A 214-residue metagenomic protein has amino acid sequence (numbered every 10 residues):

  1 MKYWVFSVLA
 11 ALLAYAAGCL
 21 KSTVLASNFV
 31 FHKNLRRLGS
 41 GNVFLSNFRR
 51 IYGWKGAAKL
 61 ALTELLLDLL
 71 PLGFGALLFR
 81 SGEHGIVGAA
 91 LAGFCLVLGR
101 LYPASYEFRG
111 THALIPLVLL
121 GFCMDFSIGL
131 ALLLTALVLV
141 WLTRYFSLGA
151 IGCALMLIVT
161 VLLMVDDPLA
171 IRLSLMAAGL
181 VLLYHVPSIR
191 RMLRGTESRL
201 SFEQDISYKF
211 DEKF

Functional and structural regions predicted by a protein language model:
M1-A10, L70-L91, F122-I128, L162-L173: Helix-coil boundary and interhelical linker segments in multi-pass alpha-helical membrane proteins
K2-F31: N-terminal signal-anchor transmembrane alpha helix
L13-C19, V24, V97-E107, L139-Y145: Transmembrane alpha-helix interface/packing and boundary motifs in multi-pass membrane proteins, characterized by
L25-A57, R190-F214: Cytosolic, membrane-interface loops and tails of multi-pass inner-membrane proteins
K33-N42, A104-L117, Y145-C153: Short, non-helical or kinked segments that cap or interrupt transmembrane helices
L45, R49-Y52, G75, C95 (+3 more regions): Interfacial segments of multi-pass membrane proteins
R50-L77: Multi-pass membrane catalytic core of lipid/isoprenoid biosynthesis enzymes
G129-L132, F146-A154, V165-A177: Loop-to-transmembrane alpha-helix initiation sites
